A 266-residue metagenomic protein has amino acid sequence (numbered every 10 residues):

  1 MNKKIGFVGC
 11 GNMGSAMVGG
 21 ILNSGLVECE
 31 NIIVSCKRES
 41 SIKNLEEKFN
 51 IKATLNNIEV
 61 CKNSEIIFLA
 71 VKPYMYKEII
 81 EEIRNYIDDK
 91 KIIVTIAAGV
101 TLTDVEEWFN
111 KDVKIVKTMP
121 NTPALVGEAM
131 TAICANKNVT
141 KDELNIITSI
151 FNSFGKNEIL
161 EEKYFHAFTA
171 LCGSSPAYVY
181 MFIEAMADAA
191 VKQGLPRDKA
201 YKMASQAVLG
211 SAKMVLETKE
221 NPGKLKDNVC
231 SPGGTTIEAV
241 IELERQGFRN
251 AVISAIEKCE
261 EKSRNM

Functional and structural regions predicted by a protein language model:
M1-L55, K62, E128-A129, V191-K192: NAD(P)+-binding Rossmann beta1-loop-alpha1 motif at the extreme N-terminus of oxidoreductases
I5, V116, F165-A170, P222-D227: Short pre-catalytic strand/loop immediately N-terminal to key active-site residues, enriched for Gly-Thr
I32, I42, V60, P196-A204 (+2 more regions): Small-residue helix-packing motif on alpha-helices
E39, F49, N57-K62, I66-I133 (+1 more regions): Rossmann-like NAD(P)(H) cofactor-binding subdomain of soluble oxidoreductases
D104-K114, M130-A167, Y180-E217: Internal alpha-helical scaffold of NAD(P)-dependent oxidoreductase catalytic cores
S205-M266: NAD(P)-dependent Rossmann-like dehydrogenase/reductase catalytic/cofactor-binding core
